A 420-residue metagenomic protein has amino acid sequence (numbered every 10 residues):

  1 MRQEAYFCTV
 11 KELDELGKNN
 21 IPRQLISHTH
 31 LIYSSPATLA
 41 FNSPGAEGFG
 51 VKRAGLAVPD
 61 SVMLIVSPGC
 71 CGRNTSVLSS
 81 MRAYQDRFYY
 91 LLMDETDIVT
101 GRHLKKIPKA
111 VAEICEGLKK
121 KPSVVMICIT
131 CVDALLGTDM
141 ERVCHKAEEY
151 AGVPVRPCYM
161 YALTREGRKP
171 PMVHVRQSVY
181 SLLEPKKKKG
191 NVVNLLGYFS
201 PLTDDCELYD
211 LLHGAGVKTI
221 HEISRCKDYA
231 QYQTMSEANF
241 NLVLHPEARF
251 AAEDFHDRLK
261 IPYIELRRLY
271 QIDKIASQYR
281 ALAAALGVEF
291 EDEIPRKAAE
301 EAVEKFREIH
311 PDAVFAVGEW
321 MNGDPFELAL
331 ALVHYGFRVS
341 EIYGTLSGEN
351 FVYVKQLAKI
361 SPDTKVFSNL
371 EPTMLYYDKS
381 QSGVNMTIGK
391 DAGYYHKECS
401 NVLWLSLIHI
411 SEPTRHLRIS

Functional and structural regions predicted by a protein language model:
R2-A5, K11-L25, K169-A302, F306-R307 (+1 more regions): Conserved, well-structured core segments that form the ligand-binding/active-site neighborhood of functional domains
R2-L16, P22-Y150, P157-R176, E222-I223 (+1 more regions): Metallocofactor- and cofactor-centric catalytic cores in central/energy metabolism, strongly enriched
S67-R73, G101-K105, M126-E141, A162-V173 (+6 more regions): Gly/Ser/Thr-rich loops at beta-strand to alpha-helix junctions that form or flank small-molecule/cofactor-binding
A83-D86, L208-I220, L330-V339: Short helix-loop-beta junction
D204-L208, K274-F367: Redox- and metal-dependent alpha/beta enzyme cores, enriched for Fe-S-associated oxidoreductases and cofactor-handling
L211, S224-A238, A331, S340-Y394 (+1 more regions): Glycine-rich, anion-gripping cofactor-binding loops and their flanking helix/strand elements in enzyme active sites
A251-Q271, G336-R338, Y377-S411: A short, gly/pro- and small-residue-rich
I408-S420: Single conserved hydrophobic/aromatic residue that forms the stacking wall/gate of nucleotide- or nucleobase-binding
